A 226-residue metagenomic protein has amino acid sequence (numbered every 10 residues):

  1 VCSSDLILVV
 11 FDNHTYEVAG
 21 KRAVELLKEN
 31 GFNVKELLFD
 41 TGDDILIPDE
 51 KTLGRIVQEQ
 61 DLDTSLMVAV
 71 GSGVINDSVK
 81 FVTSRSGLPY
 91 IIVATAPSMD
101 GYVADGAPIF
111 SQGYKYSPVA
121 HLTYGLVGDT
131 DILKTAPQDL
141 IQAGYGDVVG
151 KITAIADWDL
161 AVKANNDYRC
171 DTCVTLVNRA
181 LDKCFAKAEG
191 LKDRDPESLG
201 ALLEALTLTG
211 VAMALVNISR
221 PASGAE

Functional and structural regions predicted by a protein language model:
V1-S3: Short, small-residue-biased leader/transition segments that mark boundaries at the very start of proteins
D5-V9, Y124-L126: Hydrophobic beta-strand segments of well-ordered beta-sheets in folded domains
L8, N13-I91, G190-A201: N-terminal small/polar loop signature for handling phosphorylated ligands or for N-terminal nucleophile
R22, R55, E59, F81 (+5 more regions): Alpha-helical scaffold segments in soluble metabolic enzymes
D40-I47, Y114-K115, A136, R220: Alpha-helix capping and helix-loop boundary segments enriched in small/acidic/polar residues
E59-L62, T83, Y116-H121, G125 (+3 more regions): Solvent-exposed alpha-helices and their adjacent loops that cap or buttress functional pockets in soluble metabolic
F81-K183: A glycine/threonine-rich phosphate-anchoring loop and its flanking beta-alpha core in nucleotide/phosphate-binding
T172-E226: Active-site segments that bind and position negatively charged phosphate/pyrophosphate groups
